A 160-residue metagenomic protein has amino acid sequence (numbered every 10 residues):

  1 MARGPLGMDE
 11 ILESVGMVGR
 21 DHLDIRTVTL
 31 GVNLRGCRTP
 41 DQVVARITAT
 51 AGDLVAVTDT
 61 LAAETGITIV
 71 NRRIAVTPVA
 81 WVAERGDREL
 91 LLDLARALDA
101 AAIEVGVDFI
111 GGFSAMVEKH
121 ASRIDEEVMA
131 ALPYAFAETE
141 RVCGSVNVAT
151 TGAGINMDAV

Functional and structural regions predicted by a protein language model:
A2-A130, T150-V160: Metallocofactor- and cofactor-centric catalytic cores in central/energy metabolism, strongly enriched
P133-F136: Acidic, His- and aromatic-enriched active-site or binding-groove loops in soluble protein domains that engage sugars
V142: Conserved ASCE/P-loop NTPase catalytic core
